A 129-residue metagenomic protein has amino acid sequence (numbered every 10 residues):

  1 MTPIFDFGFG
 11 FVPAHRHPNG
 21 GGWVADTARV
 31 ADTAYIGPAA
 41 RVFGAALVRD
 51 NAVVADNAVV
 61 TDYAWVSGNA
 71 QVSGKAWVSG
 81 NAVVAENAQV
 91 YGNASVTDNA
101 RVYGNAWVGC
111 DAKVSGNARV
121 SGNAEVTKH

Functional and structural regions predicted by a protein language model:
M1-Y63, S67-N69, K75: Extended, small-residue-rich solenoid/repeat segments and analogous flexible loops that form exposed scaffolds
I4, G122-H129: Intrinsically disordered, low-complexity terminal regions
G44-N123: Thr-biased low-complexity repeat/linker tracts and other Thr-enriched repetitive architectures
